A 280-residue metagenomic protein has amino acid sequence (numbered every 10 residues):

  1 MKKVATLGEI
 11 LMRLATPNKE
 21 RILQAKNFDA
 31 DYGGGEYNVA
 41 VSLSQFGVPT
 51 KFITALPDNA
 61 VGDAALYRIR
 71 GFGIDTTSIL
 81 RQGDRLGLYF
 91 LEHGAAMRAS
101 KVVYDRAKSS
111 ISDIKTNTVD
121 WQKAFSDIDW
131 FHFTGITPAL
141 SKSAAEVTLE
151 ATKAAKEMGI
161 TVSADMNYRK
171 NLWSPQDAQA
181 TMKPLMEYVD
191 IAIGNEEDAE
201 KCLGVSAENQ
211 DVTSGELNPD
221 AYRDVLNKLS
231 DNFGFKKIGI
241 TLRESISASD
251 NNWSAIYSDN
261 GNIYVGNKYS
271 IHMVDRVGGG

Functional and structural regions predicted by a protein language model:
M1-R21: Positively charged, low-complexity intrinsically disordered leader regions
R13-T16, N38-Q45: Beta-barrel outer-membrane channel/assembly domains of diderm bacteria
R21-A40: Short catalytic helix/loop segments, enriched in acidic residues and glycine and frequently bearing histidine
D29-Y32, S247, Y269-G280: Short glycine/threonine-rich catalytic loop with a Thr-x-Gly-x-Asp
P49-I136: Conserved N-terminal subdomain of the carbohydrate kinase-like
F52, V162-A164, A192: Hydrophobic faces of well-ordered beta-strands that scaffold small-molecule active sites in alpha/beta enzyme cores
A154-T161, F233-K236: A short helix->loop->beta-strand "cap" motif at the edges of active sites that frequently abuts
L172-G261: Conserved phosphate/ATP/ADP-binding segment of small-molecule kinases
